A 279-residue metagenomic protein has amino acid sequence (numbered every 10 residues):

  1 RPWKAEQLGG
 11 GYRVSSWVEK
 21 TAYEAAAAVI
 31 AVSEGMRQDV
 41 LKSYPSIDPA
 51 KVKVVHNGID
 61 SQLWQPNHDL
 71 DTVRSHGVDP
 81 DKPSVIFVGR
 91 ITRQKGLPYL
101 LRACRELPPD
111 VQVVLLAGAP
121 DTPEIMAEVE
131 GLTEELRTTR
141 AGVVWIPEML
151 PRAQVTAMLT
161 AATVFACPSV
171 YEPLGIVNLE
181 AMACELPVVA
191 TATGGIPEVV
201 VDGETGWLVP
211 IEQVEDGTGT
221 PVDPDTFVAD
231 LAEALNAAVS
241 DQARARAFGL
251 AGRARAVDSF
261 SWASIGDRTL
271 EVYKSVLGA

Functional and structural regions predicted by a protein language model:
R1-K20, D39, Q62: Acceptor-binding helix/loop patch of EC 2.4 sugar-transfer enzymes, predominantly nucleotide-sugar-dependent
G35, G58: Carbohydrate-associated surface elements
I59-D60, V88, Q112-E130, V144-E148: Glycosyltransferase donor-sugar binding loop
K82, M126-M149, A153: Nucleotide-activated donor-binding/catalytic signature segment of Leloir-type glycosyltransferases, i.e., the conserved
P83-F87, T92-E106, A127: A conserved mid-protein helix/loop that constitutes part of the nucleotide-sugar donor-binding site
A157-A162: Short alpha-helical donor nucleotide-sugar binding micro-motif in glycosyltransferases
V170: Aromatic "clamp/platform" in nucleotide-sugar-dependent glycosyltransferases that forms part of the donor/acceptor
P187-A190, V200, W207: Short hydrophobic beta-strand element within catalytic cores of glycosyltransferases and related nucleotide-activated
